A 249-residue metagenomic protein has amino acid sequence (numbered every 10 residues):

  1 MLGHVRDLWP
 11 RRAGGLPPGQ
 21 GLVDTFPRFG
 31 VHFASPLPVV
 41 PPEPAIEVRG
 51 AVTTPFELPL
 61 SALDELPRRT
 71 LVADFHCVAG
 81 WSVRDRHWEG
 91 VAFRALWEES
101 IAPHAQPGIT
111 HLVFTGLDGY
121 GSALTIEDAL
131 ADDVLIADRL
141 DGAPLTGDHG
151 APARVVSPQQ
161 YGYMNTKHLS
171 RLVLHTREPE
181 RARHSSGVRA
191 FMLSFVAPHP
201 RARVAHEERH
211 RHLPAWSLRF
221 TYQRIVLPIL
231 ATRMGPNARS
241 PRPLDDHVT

Functional and structural regions predicted by a protein language model:
M1-P42, I46, A102-T249: Extended, aromatic/histidine-rich regions of cofactor-dependent oxidoreductases associated with respiratory
L16-L22, T53-L58, L96: Short N-terminal helix-initiation segments at or just after the protein's N-terminus
A34-V91: A glycine-rich, hydrophobic loop/mini-helix early in the fold
T53, S82, E98, Q160 (+1 more regions): Residue-level marker of positions within ordered structural domains that often coincide with functionally constrained
P59-L63, A92-E98, A137-L140: Short acidic (Asp/Glu) patches
D74-S122: Mid-length scaffold segments of soluble, non-membrane domains
